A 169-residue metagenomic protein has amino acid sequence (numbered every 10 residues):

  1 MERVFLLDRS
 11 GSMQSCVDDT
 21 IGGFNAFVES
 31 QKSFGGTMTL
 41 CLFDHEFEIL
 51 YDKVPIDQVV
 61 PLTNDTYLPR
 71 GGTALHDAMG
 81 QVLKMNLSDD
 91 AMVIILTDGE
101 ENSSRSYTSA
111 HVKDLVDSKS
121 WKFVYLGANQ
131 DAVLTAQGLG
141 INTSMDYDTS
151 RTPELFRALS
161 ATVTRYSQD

Functional and structural regions predicted by a protein language model:
M1-D169: Acidic, low-complexity intrinsically disordered regions
